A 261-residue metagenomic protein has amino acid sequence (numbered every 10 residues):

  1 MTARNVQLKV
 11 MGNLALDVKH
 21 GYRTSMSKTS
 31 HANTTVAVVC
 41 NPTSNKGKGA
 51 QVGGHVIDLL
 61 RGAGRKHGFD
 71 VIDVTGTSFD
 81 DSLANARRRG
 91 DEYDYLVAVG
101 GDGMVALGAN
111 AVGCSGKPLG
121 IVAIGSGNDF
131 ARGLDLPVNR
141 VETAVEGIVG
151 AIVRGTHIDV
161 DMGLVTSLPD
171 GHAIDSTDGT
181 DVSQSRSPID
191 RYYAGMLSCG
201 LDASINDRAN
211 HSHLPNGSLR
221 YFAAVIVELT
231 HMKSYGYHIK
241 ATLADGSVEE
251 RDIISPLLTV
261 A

Functional and structural regions predicted by a protein language model:
T2, Q7-V99, A106, N110 (+1 more regions): ATP/NTP phosphate-donor binding region
A37, R61-R65, D70, V74-G76 (+2 more regions): Catalytic core of DAGKc-family lipid kinases
L96-A98, P118-I121: Short glycine-aspartate micro-motif
G100-G101, S198: Helix N-cap/beta->alpha junction signal
D102, A123: Short, conserved phosphate/pyrophosphate- and ester-handling motifs at nucleotide-, phospho-/glycolipid
M104-V105, D129: Short, active-site-adjacent cap segments at secondary-structure transitions
